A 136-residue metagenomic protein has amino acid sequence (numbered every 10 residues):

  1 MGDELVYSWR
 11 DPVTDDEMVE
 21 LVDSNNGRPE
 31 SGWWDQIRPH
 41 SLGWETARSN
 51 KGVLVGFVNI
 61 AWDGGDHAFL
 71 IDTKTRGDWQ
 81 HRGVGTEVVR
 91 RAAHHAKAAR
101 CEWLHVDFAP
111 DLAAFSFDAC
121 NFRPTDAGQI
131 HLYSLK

Functional and structural regions predicted by a protein language model:
M1-W33: Short amphipathic alpha-helix that is part of the acyltransferase structural core
R10, I71, D107-F108: Small/polar loops that bind or transfer phosphate-bearing groups
V13-D16, G65, P110-A114: Short alpha-helical
G32-K74: A conserved beta-strand-loop-helix scaffold within acyl/acetyltransferase catalytic domains
W79, G83-R91: Conserved acetyl-CoA pyrophosphate-binding loop and the N-cap/start of the following alpha-helix in GNAT-like
A98-E102, A109-L135: Conserved active-site alpha-helix within GNAT-family acetyltransferase domains
